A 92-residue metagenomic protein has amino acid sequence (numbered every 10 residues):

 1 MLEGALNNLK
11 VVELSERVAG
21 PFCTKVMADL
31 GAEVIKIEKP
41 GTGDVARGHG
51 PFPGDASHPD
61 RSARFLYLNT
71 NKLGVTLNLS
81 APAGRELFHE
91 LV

Functional and structural regions predicted by a protein language model:
M1-V92: N-terminal helix-loop segment corresponding to the beta1-alpha1 unit of nucleotide/adenylate-binding folds
